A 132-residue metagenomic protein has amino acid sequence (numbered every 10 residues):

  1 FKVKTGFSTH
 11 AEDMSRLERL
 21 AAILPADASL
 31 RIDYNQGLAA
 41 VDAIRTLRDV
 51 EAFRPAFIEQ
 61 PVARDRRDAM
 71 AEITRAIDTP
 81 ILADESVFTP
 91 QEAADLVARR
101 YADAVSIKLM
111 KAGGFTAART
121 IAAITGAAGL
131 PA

Functional and structural regions predicted by a protein language model:
F1-I77: Metal-dependent enolase-superfamily TIM-barrel catalytic cores that perform enediolate-based chemistry
R48, R54, D65-L82, V87-A132: Shared catalytic-loop signature of beta/alpha-barrel
